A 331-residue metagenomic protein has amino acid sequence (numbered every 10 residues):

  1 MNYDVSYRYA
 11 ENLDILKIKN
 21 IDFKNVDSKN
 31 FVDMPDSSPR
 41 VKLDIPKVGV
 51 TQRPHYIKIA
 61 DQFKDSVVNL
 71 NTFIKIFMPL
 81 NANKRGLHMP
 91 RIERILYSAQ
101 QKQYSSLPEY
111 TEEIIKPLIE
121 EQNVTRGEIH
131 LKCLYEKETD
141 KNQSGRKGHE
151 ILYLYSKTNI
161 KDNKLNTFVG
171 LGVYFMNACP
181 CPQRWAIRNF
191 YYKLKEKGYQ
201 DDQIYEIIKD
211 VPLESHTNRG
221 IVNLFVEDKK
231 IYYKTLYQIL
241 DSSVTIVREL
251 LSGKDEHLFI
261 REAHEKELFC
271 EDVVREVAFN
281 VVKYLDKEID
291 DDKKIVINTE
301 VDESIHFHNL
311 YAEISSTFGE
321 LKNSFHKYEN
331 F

Functional and structural regions predicted by a protein language model:
N2-F331: N-terminal intrinsically disordered, cationic/polar leader segments that include organellar targeting peptides
